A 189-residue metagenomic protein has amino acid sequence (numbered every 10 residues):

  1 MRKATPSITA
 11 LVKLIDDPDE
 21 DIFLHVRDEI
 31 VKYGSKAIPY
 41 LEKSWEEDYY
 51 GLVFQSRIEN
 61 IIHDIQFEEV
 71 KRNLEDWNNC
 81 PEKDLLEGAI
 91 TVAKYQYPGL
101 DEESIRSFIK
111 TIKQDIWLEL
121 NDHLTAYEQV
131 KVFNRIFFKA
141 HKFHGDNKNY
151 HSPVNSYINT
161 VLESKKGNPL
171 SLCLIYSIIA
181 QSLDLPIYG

Functional and structural regions predicted by a protein language model:
M1-G189: A structural boundary/capping signal
